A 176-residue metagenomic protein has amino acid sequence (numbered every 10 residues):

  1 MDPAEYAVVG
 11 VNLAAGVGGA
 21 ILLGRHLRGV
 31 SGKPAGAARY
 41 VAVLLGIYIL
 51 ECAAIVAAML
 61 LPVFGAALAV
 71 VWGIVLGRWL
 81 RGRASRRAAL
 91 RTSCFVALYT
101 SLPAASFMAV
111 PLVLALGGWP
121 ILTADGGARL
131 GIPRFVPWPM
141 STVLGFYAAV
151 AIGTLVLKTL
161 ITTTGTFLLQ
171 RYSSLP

Functional and structural regions predicted by a protein language model:
M1-A66: Transmembrane alpha-helical insertion/packing segments
D2-V8, L98, I132-V156: Individual transmembrane alpha-helices with interfacial aromatic-anchor signatures
A42-I47, L68-V75, S106, V110-P111: Hydrophobic alpha-helical transmembrane segments of multi-pass integral membrane proteins
C52-I74, A115, V143-T164: Selective recognition of hydrophobic, aromatic-rich stretches within alpha-helical transmembrane segments of polytopic
V70-L98: Cytoplasmic juxtamembrane interface segments
F95-L114: Hydrophobic alpha-helical membrane-insertion segments
A115, W119-W138: Membrane-interfacial helical/loop segments at transmembrane boundaries in membrane proteins
T166-P176: Short, charged juxtamembrane terminal tails flanking transmembrane helices
